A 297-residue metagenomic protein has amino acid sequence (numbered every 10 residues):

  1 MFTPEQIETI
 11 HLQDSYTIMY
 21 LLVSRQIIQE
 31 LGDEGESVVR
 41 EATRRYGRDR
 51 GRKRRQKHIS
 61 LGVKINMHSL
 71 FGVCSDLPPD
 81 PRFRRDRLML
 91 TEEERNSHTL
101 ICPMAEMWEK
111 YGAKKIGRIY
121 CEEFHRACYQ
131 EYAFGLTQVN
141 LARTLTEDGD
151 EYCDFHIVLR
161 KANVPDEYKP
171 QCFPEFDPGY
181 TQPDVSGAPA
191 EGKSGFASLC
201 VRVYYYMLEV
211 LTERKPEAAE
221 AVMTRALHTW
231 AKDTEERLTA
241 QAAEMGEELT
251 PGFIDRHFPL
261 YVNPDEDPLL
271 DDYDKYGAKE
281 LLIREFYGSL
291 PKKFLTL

Functional and structural regions predicted by a protein language model:
M1-E94, W108-Y120, A127, L136-Y152 (+1 more regions): N-terminal accessory segment detector
S97: Phosphate-moiety recognition in structured ligand-binding domains
L100-C102, V158-R160: Solvent-exposed residues in well-ordered beta-strands and their adjoining turns, especially edge/terminal strands
